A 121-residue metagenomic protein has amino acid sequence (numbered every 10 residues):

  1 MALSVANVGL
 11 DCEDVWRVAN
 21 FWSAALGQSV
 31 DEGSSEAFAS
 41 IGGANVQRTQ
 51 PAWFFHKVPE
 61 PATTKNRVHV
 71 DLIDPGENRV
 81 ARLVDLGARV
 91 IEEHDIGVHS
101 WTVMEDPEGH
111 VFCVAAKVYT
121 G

Functional and structural regions predicted by a protein language model:
A2, G9-A52, D85: Core segments of cupin and vicinal oxygen chelate
V15, V70-E108: Vicinal oxygen chelate
A24-S29, R48, A62, N78 (+2 more regions): Charge-dense, helix-prone N-terminal extensions
S35-F38, T64, I96-S100: Short acidic/glycine-enriched loop/turn segments that link adjacent beta-strands
S40-R48, A52-K65, L72-D74: Domain-length accessory/inserted modules outside core catalytic folds
I41-V46, M104-P107, K117: Active-site beta-strand termini and strand-to-loop segments that position acidic
V98, V118-G121: A short acidic/small-residue loop/turn micro-motif
